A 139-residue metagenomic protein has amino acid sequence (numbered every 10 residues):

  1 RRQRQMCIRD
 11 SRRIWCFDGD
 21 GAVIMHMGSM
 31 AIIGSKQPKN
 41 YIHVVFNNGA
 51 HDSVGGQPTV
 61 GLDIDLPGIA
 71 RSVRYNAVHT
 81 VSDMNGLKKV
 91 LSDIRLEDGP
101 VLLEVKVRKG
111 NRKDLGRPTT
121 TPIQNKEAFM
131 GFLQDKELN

Functional and structural regions predicted by a protein language model:
R1-I8: Short, small-residue-biased leader/transition segments that mark boundaries at the very start of proteins
D10, Q37, V73-R74: Short, structured coil segments at secondary-structure junctions
R12-C16, Y41, E97-V105: Generic beta-sheet signal
R13-I64, G68: Conserved thiamine diphosphate
V45, S82, V105-V107: Short secondary-structure boundary segments
D52-V54, K89-V90, G110-G116: Short active-site-adjacent structural elements
Q57-D93: Conserved thiamine diphosphate
E97-N139: Glycine/aspartate-rich loop-and-adjacent alpha/beta segment that forms the canonical ThDP
